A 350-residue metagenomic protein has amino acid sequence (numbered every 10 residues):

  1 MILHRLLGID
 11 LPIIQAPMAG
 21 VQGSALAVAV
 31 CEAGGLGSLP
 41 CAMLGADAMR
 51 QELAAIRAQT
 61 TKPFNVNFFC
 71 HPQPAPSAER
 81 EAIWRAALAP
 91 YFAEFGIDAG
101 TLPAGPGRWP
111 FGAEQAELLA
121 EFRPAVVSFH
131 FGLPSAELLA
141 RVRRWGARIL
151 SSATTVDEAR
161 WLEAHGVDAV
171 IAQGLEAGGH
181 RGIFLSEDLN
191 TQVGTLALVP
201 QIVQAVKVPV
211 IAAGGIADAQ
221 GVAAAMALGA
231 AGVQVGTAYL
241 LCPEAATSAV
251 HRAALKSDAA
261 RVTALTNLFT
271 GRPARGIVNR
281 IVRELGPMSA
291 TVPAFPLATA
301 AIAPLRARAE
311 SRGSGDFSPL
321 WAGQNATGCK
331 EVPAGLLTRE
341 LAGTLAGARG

Functional and structural regions predicted by a protein language model:
M1-A205, L341: Active-site entrance/lid segments in N-terminal catalytic domains of soluble metabolic enzymes
H180-L185, L189-I211, I216-G350: Conserved active-site-proximal phosphate/metal-binding subdomains
